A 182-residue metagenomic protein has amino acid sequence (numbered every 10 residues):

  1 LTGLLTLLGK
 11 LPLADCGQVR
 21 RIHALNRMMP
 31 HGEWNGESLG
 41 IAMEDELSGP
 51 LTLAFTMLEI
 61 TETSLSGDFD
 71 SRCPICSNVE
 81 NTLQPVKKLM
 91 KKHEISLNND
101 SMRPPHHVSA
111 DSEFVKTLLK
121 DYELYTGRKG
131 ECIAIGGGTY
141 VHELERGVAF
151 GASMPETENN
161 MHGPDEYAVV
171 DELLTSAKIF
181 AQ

Functional and structural regions predicted by a protein language model:
L1-P74: Midchain, well-structured core segments that form catalytic/ion-binding scaffolds
G3, N81-K91: Short amphipathic alpha-helices in soluble, non-transmembrane regions that often serve as interface/regulatory elements
G9-G17, K91, I95, E123 (+2 more regions): Generic secondary-structure signature for well-ordered alpha-helical cores
L13, H107-A110, D165, D171: Generic C-terminus detector
A54-T56, S96, K129-A134: A short linear hydrophobic-aromatic micro-motif
T61-T63, L119-Y122, T126-Q182: Zn-dependent metallopeptidase/amidohydrolase metal-coordination segment
T63-G67, E94-D100: Short acidic (Asp/Glu) and glycine-rich catalytic loops that position anionic groups and cofactors
N98-D111: Short proline/glycine- and acidic-rich turn/helix-capping motifs at secondary-structure junctions
